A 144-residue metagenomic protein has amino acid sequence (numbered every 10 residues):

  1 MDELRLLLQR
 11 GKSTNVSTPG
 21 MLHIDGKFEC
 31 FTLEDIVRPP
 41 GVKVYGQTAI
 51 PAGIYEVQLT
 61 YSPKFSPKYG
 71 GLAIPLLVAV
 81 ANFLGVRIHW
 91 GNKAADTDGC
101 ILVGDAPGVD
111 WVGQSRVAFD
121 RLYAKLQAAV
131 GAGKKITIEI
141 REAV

Functional and structural regions predicted by a protein language model:
M1-I136, R141-V144: Cell wall/extracellular polymer interaction/catalysis modules
